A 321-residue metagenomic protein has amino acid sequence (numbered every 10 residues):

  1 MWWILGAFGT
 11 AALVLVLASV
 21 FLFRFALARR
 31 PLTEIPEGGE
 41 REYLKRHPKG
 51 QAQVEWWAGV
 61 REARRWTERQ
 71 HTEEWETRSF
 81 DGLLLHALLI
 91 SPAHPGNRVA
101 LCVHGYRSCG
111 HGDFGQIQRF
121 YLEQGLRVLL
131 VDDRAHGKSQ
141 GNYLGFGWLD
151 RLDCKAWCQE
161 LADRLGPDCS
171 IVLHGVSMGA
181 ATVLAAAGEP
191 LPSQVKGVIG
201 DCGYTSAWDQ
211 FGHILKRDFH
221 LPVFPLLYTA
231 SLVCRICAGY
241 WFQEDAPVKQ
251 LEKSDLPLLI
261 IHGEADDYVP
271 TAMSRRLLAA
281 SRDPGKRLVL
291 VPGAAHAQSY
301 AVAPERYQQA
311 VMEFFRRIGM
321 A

Functional and structural regions predicted by a protein language model:
M1-W56: N-terminal membrane-anchoring alpha-helices
Q51-P95: N-terminal cap/lid segment of alpha/beta-hydrolase-fold proteins
Y106-F120, D133: The serine-hydrolase catalytic nucleophile loop
Y121-Q140: Conserved alpha/beta-hydrolase
L144-L165: Alpha/beta-hydrolase active-site loop
A185-W241, K249: Hydrolase active-site cap/lid region
K253-D255, I260-H262, D266: Short beta-strand/loop motif that positions the catalytic acidic residue of the alpha/beta-hydrolase fold
D267-M273: Conserved alpha/beta-hydrolase "acid-adjacent" motif
